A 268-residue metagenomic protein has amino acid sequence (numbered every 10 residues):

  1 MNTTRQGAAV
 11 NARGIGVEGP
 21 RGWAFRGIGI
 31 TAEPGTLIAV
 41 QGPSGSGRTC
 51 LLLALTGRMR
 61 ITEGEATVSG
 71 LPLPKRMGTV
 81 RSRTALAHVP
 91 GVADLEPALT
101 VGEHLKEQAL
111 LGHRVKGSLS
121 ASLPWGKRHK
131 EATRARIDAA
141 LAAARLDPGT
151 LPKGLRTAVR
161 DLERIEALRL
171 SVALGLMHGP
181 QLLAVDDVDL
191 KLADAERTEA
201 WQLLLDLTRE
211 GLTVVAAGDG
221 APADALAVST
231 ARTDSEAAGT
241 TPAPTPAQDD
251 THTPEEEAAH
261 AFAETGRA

Functional and structural regions predicted by a protein language model:
N2-G29: A short, flexible loop at the N-terminus of ABC-type nucleotide-binding domains that lies
Q41-P43: The feature captures the beta-strand-to-loop junction immediately N-terminal to the Walker
R48: Conserved lysine of the Walker
T56: Helix-to-loop junction immediately C-terminal to a conserved catalytic motif
I61-P72: Conserved ABC transporter NBD signature motif
P72-L86, A93: ABC ATPase NBD coupling module
P90-E166: ABC-family P-loop ATPase nucleotide-binding domains
V172: Hydrophobic anchor residue at the start of the ABC signature
